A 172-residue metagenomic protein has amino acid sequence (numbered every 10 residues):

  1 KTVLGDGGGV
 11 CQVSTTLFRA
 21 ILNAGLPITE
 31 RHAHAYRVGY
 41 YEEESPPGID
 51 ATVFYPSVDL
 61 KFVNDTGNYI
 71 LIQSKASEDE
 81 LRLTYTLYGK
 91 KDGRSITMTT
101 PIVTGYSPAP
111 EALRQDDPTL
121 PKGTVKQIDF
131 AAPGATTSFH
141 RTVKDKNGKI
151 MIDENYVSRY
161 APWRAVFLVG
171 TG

Functional and structural regions predicted by a protein language model:
K1-G172: Well-ordered beta-sheet/strand-loop patches within structured domains
